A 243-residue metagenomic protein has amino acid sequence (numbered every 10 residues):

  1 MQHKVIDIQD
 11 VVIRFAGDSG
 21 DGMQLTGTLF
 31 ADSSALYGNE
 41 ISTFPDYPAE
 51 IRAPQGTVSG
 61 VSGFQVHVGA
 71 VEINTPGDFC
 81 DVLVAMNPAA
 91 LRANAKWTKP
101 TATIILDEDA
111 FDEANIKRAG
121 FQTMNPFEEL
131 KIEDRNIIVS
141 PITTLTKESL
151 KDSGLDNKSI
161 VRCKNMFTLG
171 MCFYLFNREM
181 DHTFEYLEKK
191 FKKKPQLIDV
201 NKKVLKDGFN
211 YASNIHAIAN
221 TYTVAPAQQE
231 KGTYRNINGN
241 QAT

Functional and structural regions predicted by a protein language model:
M1-T243: Active-site cofactor/cluster-binding pocket
